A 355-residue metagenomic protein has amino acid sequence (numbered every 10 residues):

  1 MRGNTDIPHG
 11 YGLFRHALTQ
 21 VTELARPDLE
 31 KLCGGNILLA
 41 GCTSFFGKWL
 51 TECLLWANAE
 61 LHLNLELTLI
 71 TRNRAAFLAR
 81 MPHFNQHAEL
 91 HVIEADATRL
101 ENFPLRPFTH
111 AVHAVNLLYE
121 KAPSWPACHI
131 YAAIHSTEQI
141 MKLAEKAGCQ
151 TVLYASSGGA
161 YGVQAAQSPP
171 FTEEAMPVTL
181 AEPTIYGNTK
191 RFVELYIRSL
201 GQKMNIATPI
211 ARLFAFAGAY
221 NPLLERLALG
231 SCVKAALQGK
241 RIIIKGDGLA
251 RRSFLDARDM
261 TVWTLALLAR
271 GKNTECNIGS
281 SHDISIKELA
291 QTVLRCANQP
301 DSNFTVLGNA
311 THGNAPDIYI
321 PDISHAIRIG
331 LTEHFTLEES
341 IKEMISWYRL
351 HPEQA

Functional and structural regions predicted by a protein language model:
M1-L29, E52, H62-L65, L337-A355: Amphipathic terminal alpha-helices
R2-I7, A236-K240, I244-A355: C-terminal substrate-binding subdomain of Rossmann-fold SDR/epimerase-dehydratase oxidoreductases
N36-W56: N-terminal Rossmann NAD(P)H-binding glycine-rich loop of SDR-like oxidoreductase domains
A88-A132: NAD(P)H-binding glycine-rich loop region in Rossmannoid oxidoreductase-like domains and their noncatalytic homologs
L117-Y119, G158-A165, P183, F214-Y220: Active-site segment of SDR-like NAD(P)-dependent oxidoreductases
S124, C128-Q139, L180, T184 (+1 more regions): Glycine-rich NAD(P)-binding loop of the Rossmann-fold in SDR/ketoreductase-type enzymes
E138-I185: Conserved Rossmann-fold NAD(P)-dependent oxidoreductase catalytic core, especially the SDR/UDP-sugar
Q164-P169, L195-R252, A257-L268, T292-L294: NAD(P)-dependent short-chain dehydrogenase/reductase
